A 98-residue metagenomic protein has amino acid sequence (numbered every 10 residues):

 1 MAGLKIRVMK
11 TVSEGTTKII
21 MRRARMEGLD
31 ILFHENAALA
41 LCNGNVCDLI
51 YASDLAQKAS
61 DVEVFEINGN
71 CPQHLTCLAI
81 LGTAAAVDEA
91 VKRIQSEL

Functional and structural regions predicted by a protein language model:
M1-T76, L81-L98: Positively charged, small/polar-rich N-terminal and surface patches that mediate targeting and assembly and bind
